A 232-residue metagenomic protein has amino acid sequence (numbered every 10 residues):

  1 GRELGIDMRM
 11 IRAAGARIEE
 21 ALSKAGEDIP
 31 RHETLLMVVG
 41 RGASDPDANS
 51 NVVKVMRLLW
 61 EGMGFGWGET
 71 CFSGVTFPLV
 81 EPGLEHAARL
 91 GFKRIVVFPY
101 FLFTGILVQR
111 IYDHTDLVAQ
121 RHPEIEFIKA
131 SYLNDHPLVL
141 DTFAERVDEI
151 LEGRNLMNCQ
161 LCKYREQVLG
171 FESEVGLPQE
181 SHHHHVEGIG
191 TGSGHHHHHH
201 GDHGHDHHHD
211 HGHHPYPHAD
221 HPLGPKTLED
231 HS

Functional and structural regions predicted by a protein language model:
G1-S232: Extended amphipathic ligand-handling, pore-lining, and cofactor/metal-binding catalytic surfaces
